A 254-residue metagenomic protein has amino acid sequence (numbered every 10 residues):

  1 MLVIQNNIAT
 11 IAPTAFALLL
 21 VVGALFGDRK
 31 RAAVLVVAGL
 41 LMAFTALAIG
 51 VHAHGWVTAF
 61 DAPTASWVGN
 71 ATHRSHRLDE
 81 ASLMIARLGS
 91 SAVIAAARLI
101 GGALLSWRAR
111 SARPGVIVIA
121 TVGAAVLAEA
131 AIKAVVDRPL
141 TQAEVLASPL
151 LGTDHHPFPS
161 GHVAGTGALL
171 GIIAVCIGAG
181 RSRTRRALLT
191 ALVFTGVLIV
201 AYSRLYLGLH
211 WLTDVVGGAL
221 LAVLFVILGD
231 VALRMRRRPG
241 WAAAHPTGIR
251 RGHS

Functional and structural regions predicted by a protein language model:
M1-I94, V136-L150, H253: N-terminal transmembrane-helix/juxtamembrane module of multi-pass inner/ER membrane proteins
L2-I8, V145-S254: Membrane-embedded catalytic cores of phosphoryl/pyrophosphoryl-handling enzymes
L18-K30, A103-S111, I173-R181, L228-R234: Structural signal for the C-terminal ends of transmembrane alpha-helices and the immediately following loop
L35-V37, A95, G115-A120, A187-T195 (+1 more regions): Hydrophobic alpha-helical transmembrane segments
A43-L47, G123-A130, T195-L205: Aromatic-anchored segments of alpha-helical transmembrane domains
V51-H52, R108, V135-V136, L233-R236: Helix-loop junctions at the membrane-solvent interface of multi-pass transporters, primarily the C-terminal
T58-G69, A97-L99, A103-L189: Membrane-interface loops
H76-D79, L83, S106, R110 (+4 more regions): Membrane-helix interfacial "entry" motifs
